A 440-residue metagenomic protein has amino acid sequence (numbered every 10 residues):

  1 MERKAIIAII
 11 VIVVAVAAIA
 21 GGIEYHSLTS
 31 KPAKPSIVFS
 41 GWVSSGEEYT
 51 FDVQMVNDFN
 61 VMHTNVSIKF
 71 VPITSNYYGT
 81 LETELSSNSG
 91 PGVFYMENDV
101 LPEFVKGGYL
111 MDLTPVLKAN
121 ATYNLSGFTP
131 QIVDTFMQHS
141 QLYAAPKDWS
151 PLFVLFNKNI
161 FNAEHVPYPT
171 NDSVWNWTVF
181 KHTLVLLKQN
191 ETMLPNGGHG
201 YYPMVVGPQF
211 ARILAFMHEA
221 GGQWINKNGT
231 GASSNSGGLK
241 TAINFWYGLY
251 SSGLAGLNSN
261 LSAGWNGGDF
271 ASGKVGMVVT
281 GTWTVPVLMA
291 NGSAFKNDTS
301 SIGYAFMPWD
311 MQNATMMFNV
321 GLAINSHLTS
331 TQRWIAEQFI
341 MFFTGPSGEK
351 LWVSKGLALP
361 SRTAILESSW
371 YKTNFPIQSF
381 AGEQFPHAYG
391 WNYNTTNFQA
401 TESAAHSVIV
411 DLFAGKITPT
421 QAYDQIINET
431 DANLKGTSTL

Functional and structural regions predicted by a protein language model:
K34, I302-A305, V353-S407, D411 (+1 more regions): Long, aromatic- and glycine/proline-rich binding clefts that accommodate carbohydrate-like moieties
P35, V61-M62, S67, S140 (+4 more regions): Extracytoplasmic/periplasmic substrate-recognition and gating elements
D58-F128, N159-P169, G268-D269, G276-M277 (+2 more regions): Extracytoplasmic "Venus flytrap"/periplasmic binding protein-like
T83-L85, P91-G92, A121-F161, P195 (+3 more regions): A structural signal for short loop-to-beta-strand junctions that line the ligand-binding cleft of periplasmic/secreted
N98-F153, T178-K181, G197, F216 (+4 more regions): Hinge/lid segment of periplasmic solute-binding proteins
T114-F128, T170-S173, P195-G198, Y202-M204 (+5 more regions): Short, solvent-exposed loop/beta-turn-alpha elements that line the ligand-binding surface or hinge of extracytoplasmic
Q138-K147, L152, T178-A232, V275: Extracytoplasmic/periplasmic solute-binding protein
K181-K188, N228-A263, M307: Glycine-centered hinge/linker elements that transmit conformational signals in sensory and ligand-binding systems
